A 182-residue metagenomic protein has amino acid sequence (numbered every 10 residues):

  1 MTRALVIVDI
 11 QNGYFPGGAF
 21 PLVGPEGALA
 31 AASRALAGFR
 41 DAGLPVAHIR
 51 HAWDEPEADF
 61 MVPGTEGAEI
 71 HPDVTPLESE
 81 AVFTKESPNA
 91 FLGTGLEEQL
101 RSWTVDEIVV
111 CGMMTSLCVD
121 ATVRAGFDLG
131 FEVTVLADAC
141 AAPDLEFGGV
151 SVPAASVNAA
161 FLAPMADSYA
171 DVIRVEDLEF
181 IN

Functional and structural regions predicted by a protein language model:
T2-A4, A31-A42, D59-N182: Active-site-adjacent betaalpha module
L5-F20: Generic N-terminal amphipathic, Lys/Arg-enriched alpha-helix
I7-V8, P45-H51, L136: Short beta-strand segments at enzyme active-site cores
Y14-F15, R50-D54, D73-V82: Short, basic/glycine-rich phosphate-binding loops at helix/coil junctions that contact nucleotide phosphates
Y14-G18, E55-A58, P143-E146: A short acidic, helix-capping loop that chelates divalent metal ions and anchors anionic groups
A19-A47: A short alpha/beta connector and helix-capping loop motif
